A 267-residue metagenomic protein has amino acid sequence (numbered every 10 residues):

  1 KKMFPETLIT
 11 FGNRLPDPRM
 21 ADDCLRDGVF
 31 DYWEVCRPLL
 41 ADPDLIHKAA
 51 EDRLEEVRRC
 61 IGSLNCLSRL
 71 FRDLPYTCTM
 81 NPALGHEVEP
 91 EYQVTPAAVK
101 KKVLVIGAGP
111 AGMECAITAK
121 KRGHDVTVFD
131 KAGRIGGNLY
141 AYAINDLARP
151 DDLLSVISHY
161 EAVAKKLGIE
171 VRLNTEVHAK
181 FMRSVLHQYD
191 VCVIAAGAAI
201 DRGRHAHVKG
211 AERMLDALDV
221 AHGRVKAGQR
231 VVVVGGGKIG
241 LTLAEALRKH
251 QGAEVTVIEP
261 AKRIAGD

Functional and structural regions predicted by a protein language model:
K1-I106, P110, E114-V126, R134 (+3 more regions): Flavin-dependent oxidoreductase catalytic cores
R19-M20, I46, E89-Q93, I157 (+2 more regions): A generic local structural motif
D22-Y32, G136, Y140, P150 (+5 more regions): C-terminal structured "cap/appendage" subdomains that terminate the fold
C24, C36, A164, V193 (+2 more regions): Hydrophobic, well-ordered secondary-structure elements that form the walls of internal hydrophobic environments
L25-R26, H47-A50, A141-N145, D151 (+2 more regions): Short low-complexity, flexible loop/linker segments enriched in glycine and/or proline with clustered acidic
E56-G62, A141-R172, K209, D267: N-terminal glycine-rich dinucleotide-binding loop that anchors FAD/FMN and/or NAD(P) in oxidoreductases
K100-V128, I135, R172-S184, Q188 (+2 more regions): Rossmann-like dinucleotide/flavin-binding elements
T127-D130, D152-L154: Juxtamembrane segments of multi-pass membrane proteins
